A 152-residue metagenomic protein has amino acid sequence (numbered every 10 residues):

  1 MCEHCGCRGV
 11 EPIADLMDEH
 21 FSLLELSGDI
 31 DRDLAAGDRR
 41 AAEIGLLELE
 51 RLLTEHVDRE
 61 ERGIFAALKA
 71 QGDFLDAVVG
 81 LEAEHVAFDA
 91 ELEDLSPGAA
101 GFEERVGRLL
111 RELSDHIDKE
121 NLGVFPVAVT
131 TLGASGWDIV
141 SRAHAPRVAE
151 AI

Functional and structural regions predicted by a protein language model:
M1-I152: Small-residue-biased structural context
